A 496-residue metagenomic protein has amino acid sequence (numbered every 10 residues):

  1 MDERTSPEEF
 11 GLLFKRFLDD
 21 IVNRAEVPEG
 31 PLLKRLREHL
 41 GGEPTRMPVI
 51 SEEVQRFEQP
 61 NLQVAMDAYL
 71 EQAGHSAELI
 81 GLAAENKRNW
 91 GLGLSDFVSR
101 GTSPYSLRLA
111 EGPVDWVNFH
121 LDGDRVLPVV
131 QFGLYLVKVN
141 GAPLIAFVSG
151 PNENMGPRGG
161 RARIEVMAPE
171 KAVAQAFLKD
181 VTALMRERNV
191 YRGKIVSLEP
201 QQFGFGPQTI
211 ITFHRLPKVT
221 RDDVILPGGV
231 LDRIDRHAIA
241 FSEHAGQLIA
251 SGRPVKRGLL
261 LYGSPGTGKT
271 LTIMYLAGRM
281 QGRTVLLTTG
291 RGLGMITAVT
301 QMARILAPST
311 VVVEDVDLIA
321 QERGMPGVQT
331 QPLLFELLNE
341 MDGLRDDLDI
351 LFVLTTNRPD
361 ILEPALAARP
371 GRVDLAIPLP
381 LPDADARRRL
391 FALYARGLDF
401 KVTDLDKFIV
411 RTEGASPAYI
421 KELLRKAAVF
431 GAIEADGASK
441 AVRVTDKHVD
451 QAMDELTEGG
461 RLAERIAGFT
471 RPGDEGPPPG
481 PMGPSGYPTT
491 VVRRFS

Functional and structural regions predicted by a protein language model:
D2-E243, K256, R291, E475-S496: AAA+ P-loop ATPase mechanoenzymes
V173-V181, T272, V299, L390 (+1 more regions): Hydrophobic side chains in well-ordered alpha-helices
V190, E243-G246, D342, D346 (+3 more regions): Generic structural signal for secondary-structure transition and capping sites
E199-Q201, A320-E322, V429-A435: Short regulatory "switch" loops immediately downstream of catalytic or recognition motifs within protein catalytic
Q208, P254-K256, Q331-L334, K440-D450: Glycine-rich, flexible loop segments associated with nucleotide phosphate handling
R221-F408: Walker A/P-loop NTP-binding motif of AAA+ ATPase domains
R369, A384-S496: C-terminal alpha-helical "lid" subdomain
